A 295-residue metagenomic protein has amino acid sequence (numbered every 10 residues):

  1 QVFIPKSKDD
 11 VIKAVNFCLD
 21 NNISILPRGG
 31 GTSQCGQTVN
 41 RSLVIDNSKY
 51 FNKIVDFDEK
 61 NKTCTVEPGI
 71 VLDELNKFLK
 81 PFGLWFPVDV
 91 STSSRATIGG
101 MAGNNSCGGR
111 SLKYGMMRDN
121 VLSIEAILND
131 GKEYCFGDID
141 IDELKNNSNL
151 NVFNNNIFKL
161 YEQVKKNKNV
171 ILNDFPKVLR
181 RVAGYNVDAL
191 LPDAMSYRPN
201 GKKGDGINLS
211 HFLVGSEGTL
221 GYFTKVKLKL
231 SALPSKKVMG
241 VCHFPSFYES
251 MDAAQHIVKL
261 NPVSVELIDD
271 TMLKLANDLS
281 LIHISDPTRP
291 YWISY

Functional and structural regions predicted by a protein language model:
Q1-I25, N47-V90, A102, S106-K159 (+1 more regions): N-terminal glycine-rich flavin-associated loop
N16-F17, G36-N47, L279: Glycine-rich loop at the start of a catalytic domain that most often binds anionic cofactors/ligands
Q34-C35, D73, L79-S123, L128 (+3 more regions): A gly/ser-rich beta-alpha-beta helix-loop segment of oxidoreductase catalytic cores
S123, V238-V265, S285: Glycine-rich, acidic/polar active-site loops that bind/position phosphate-bearing ligands
K203-L209, S216-K237: Flexible, low-complexity linker/loop segments at domain and module junctions
N261-L281, S285: Terminal amphipathic helices with adjacent charged low-complexity linkers/tails
I282-Y295: Single conserved hydrophobic/aromatic residue that forms the stacking wall/gate of nucleotide- or nucleobase-binding
